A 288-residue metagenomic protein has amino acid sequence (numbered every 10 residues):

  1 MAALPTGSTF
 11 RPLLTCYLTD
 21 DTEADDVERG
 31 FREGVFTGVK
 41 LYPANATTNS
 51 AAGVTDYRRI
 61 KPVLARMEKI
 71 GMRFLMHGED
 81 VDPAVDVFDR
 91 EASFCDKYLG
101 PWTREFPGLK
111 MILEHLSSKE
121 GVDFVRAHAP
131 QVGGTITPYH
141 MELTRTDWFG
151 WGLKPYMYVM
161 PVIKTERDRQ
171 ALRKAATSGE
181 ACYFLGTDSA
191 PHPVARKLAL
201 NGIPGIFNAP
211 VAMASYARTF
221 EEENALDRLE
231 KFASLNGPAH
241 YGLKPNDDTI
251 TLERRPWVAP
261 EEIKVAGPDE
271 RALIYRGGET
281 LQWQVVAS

Functional and structural regions predicted by a protein language model:
M1-A2, Y98-L99, Y216-A217: Short, well-ordered amphipathic alpha-helices
M1-D26, F31-A51, A181, K244 (+1 more regions): Metal-cofactor-binding active-site regions of metalloenzymes
P12, V39, M111, D188 (+1 more regions): Conserved, mostly hydrophobic/aromatic
L18, L116-S117, F232: Short beta->alpha linker loops
D25-L41, N49-L185: Histidine/acidic residue-rich metal-binding segments in metalloenzymes
R104, S178-P245: His/Asp/Glu-enriched, well-ordered alpha-helical/loop segment that forms or immediately abuts the divalent-metal
S118, Y139, A190-H192, W257: Short, glycine-/Ser/Thr-/acidic-enriched flexible segments
A214-S288: Mid-to-C-terminal alpha-helical segments outside catalytic/metal-binding sites
